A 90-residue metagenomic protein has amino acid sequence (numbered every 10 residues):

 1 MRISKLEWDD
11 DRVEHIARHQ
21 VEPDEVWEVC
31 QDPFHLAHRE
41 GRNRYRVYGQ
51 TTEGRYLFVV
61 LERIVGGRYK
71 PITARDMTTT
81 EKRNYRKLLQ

Functional and structural regions predicted by a protein language model:
M1-Q90: Ribonuclease/tRNase effector modules and their secretory precursors
